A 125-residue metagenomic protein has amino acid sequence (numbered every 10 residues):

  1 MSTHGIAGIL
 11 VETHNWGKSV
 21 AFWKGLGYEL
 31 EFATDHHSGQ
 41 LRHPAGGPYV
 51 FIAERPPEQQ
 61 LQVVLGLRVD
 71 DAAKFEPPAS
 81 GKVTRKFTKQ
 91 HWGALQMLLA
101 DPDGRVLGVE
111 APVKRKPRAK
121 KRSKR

Functional and structural regions predicted by a protein language model:
M1-V20, V63-L65, V113-R125: N-terminal beta-strand motif that seeds the catalytic metal site of vicinal oxygen chelate
T3-H4, L10-Y49: Core segments of cupin and vicinal oxygen chelate
N15-W16, L65-V106, A111-V113: Vicinal oxygen chelate
K18-G25, A73-P77, S123: Replace "anionic and nucleotidyl ligands
E29, V50-F51, V83-K86: A short linear hydrophobic-aromatic micro-motif
D35-S38, Q59-L61, H91-L95: Short acidic/glycine-enriched loop/turn segments that link adjacent beta-strands
H36, E54-R55, K89, P112: Residue-level structural signal for beta-strand termini and adjacent loop
A45-Y49, P57-Q59, D70-F75: Short, charged/polar surface micro-motifs in flexible loops or helix N-caps
